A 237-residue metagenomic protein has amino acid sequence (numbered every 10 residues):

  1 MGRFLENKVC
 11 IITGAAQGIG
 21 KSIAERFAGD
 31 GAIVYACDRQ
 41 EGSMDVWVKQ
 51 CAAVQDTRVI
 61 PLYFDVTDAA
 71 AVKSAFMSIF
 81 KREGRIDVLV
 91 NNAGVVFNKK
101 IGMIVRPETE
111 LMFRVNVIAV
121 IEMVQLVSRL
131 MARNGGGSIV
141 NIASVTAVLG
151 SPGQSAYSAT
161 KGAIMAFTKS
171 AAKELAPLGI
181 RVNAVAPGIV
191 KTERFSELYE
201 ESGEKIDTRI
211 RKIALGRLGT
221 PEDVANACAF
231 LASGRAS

Functional and structural regions predicted by a protein language model:
F4, I121, G136, R217-S237: C-terminal substrate-recognition "lid" of short-chain dehydrogenase/reductases
D30-V46: Conserved glycine-rich Rossmann-like NAD(P)H-binding loop of the short-chain dehydrogenase/reductase
K100-I101, E108-F113, R209: Substrate-binding pocket helix/loop in short-chain dehydrogenase/reductase
G102, L149-S155, P177-L178, G216 (+1 more regions): Active-site loop immediately N-terminal to the catalytic Tyr-X3-Lys motif of short-chain dehydrogenase/reductase
V124, T160, T168: Active-site helix of classical SDR
R129, K173-P177, S237: Alpha-helical segment proximal to the catalytic Tyr-Lys
S144: Residue(s) in the substrate-gating loop at a strand-loop-helix junction that position the organic substrate next
